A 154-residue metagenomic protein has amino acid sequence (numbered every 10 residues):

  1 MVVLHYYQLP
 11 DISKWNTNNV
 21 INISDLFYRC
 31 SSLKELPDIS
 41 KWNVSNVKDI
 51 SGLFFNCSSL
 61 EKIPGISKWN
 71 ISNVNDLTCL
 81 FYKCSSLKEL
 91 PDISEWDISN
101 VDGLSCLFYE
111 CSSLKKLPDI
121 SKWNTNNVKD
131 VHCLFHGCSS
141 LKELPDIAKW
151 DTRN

Functional and structural regions predicted by a protein language model:
M1-N154: Negatively charged
